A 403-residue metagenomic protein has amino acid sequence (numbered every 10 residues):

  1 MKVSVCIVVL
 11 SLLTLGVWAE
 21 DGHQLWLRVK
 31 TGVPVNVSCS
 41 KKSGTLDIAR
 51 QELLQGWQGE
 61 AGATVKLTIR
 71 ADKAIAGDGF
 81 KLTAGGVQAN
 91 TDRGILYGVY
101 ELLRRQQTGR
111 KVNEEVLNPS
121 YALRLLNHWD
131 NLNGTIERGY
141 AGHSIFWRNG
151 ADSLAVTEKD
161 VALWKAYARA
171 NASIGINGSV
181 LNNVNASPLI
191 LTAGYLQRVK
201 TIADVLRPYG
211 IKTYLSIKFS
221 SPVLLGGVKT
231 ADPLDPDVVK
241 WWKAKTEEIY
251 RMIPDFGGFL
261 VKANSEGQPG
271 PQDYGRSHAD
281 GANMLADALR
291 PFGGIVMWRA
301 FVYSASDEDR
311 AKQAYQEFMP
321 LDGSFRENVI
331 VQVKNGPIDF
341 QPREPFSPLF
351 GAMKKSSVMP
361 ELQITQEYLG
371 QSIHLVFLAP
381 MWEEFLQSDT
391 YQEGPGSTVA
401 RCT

Functional and structural regions predicted by a protein language model:
K2-V8: Sec-dependent signal peptide recognition, specifically the positively charged N-region followed immediately by
V9-S11, W18-A84, V112-E114: Acidic, contiguous N-terminal accessory segments
S38-S43, T68-K73, Q88-D92, D130 (+3 more regions): Structural motif
K42-T45, V87, P188-L191, Q268-D273: A generic structural signal for short coil/turn motifs at secondary-structure boundaries
E52, A76, T83-L260, R290 (+4 more regions): Feature activates predominantly on carbohydrate-active enzymes
I69-A71, L132, N185, F219 (+2 more regions): A mature extracytoplasmic/lumenal domain signature
T201, G227-T403: Catalytic-core regions of glycoside hydrolase
